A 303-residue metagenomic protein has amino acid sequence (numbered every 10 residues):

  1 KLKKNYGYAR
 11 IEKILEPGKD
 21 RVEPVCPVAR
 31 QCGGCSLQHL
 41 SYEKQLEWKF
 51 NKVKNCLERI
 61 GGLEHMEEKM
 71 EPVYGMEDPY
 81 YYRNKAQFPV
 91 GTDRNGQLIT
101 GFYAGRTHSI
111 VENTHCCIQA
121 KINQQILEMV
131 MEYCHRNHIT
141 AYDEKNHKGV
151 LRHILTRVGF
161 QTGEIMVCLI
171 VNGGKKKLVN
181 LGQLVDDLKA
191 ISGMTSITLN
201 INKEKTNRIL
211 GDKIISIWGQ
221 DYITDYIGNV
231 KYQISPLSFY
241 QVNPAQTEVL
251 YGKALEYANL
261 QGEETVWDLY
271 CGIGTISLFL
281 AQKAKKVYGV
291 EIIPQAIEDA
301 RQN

Functional and structural regions predicted by a protein language model:
K1-I215, I227, E256-E263: SAM-dependent transferase fold signal centered on methyltransferase-like domains, encompassing both Class I
K176-N303: Rossmann-like S-adenosyl-L-methionine
